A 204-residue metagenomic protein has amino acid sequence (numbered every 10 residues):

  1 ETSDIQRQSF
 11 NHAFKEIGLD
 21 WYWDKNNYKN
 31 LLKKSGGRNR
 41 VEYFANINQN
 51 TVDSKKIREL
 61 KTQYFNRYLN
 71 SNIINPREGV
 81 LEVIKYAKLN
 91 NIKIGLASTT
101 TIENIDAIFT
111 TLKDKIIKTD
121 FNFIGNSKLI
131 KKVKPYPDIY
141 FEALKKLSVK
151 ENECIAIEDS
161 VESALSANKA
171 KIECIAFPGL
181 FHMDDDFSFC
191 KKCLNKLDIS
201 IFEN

Functional and structural regions predicted by a protein language model:
E1-E78, K85-N90: N-terminal helical cap/lid subdomain that shapes the substrate entry/recognition surface in HAD-like hydrolases
K29-N30, I94, K192-N195: Intrinsic-disorder/low-complexity peptide segments enriched for small residues
K34-S35, K93, C154, F177: Short glycine/serine/threonine-biased micro-segments
G79-V80, S160: Amphipathic coiled-coil/heptad-repeat helices and related helical stalk/stem segments that mediate oligomerization
K85, T101-E103, A107-N204: Asp-based, Mg2+/Mn2+-dependent phosphohydrolase catalytic module
N90-I92, I172: Short phosphate-binding/catalytic loops that engage adenosine nucleotides
